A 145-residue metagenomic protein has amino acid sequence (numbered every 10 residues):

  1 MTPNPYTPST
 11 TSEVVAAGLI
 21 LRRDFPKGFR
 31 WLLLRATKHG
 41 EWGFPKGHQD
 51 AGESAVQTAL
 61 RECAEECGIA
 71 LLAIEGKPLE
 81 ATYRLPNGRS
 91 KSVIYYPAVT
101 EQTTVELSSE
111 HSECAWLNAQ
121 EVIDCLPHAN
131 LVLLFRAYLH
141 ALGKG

Functional and structural regions predicted by a protein language model:
M1-I20, D24-P26: Acidic, metal-coordinating catalytic segment for phosphate/diphosphate chemistry, firing primarily on the Nudix
V15-A17, F29, K91-I94, S112: Change "...and in nucleic-acid phosphodiester-cleaving endonucleases..." to "...and in nucleic-acid processing enzymes
L21, Y95-V99, N118: Short, well-ordered beta-strand micro-motif
D24-R30, N87-R89: Short, solvent-exposed loop/turn segments that connect beta-strands within catalytic domains and beta-strand-rich
P26-K27, T103-E106: Short helix-loop capping/hinge motifs at secondary-structure junctions, enriched in acidic/polar residues
K27-I69: Conserved Nudix-box catalytic region and its N-terminal flanking loop in Nudix hydrolases and closely related
A64, G68-T104: Active-site segment of metal-dependent pyrophosphate-handling enzymes, primarily the Nudix hydrolase catalytic core
E106-Y138: NUDIX/MutT-family hydrolases
